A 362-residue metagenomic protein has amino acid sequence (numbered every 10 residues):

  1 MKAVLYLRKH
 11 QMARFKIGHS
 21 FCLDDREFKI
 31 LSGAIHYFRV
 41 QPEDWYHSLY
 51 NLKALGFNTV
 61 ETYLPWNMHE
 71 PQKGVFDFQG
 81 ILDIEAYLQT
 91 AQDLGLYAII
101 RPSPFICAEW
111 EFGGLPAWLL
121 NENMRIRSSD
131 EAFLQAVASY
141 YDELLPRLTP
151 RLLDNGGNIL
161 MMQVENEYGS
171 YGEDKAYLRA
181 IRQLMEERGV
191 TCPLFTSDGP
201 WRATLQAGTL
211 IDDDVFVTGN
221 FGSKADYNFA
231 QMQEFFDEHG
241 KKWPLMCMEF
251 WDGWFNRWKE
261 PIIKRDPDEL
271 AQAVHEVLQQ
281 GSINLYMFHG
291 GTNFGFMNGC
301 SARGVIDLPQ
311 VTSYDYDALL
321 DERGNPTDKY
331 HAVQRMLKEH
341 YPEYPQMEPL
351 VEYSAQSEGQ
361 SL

Functional and structural regions predicted by a protein language model:
Y6-T59, Q89, D93: N-terminal carbohydrate-binding accessory modules
K29-L31, G56-N58, Q92-A98, L153-L160 (+4 more regions): Short, well-ordered coil/turn segments that N-cap beta-strands
I30-P42, W66-D83, L120-S139, Q163-D174 (+3 more regions): The substrate-binding groove and active-site-proximal loops of carbohydrate-active enzymes, especially glycoside
W45-E111, R182-E186: Aromatic-lined substrate-binding rim segments of carbohydrate-active enzymes
G74-G80, P104-S128, L178-R182, L210-V217 (+2 more regions): Aromatic- and acidic-residue-enriched segments that line the glycan-binding/catalytic groove of carbohydrate-active
L82-R147: Hydrophobic or amphipathic alpha-helical targeting/insertion segments
E122, L134-T149, N155-Q163, D174-L178 (+6 more regions): Carbohydrate-binding surfaces of carbohydrate-active enzymes
Y177-V274: Noncatalytic carbohydrate-binding groove/subsite architecture in carbohydrate-active enzymes
